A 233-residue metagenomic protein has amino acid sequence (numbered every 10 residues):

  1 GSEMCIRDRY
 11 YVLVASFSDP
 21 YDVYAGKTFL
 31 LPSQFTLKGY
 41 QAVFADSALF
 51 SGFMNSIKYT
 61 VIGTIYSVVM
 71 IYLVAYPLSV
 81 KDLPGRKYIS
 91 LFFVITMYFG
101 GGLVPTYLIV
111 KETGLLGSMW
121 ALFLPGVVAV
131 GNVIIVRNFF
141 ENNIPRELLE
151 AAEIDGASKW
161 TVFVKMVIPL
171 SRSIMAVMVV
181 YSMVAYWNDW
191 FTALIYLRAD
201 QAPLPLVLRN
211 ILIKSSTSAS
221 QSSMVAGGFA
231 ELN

Functional and structural regions predicted by a protein language model:
G1-E3, R7-N233: A hydrophobic, multi-pass inner-membrane permease signature
